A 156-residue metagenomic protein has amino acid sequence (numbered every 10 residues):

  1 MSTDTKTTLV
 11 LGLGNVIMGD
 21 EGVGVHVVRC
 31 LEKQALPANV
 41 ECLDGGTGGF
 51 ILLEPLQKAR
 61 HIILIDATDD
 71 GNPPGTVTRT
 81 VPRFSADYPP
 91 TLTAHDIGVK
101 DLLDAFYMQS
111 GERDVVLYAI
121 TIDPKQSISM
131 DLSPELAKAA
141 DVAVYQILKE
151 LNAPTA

Functional and structural regions predicted by a protein language model:
M1-K6, A153-A156: Short, low-complexity, intrinsically disordered N-terminal peptides in bacterial proteins
T3-V10, M18-R83: Nucleotide and nucleotide-moiety/phosphate-recognizing core
V10, T47, P74-V77, P89 (+3 more regions): Generic secondary-structure boundary/loop-capping signal
G22, H26, T47, N72 (+3 more regions): Conserved active-site and cofactor/substrate-binding residues in soluble primary-metabolism enzymes
A35, L52, L56, A67 (+5 more regions): Short alpha-helical interface elements
L64-V115: Helix-loop-strand module that forms the ligand-binding subsite of alpha/beta enzymes
V99-A156: Phosphate-binding/catalytic loops
